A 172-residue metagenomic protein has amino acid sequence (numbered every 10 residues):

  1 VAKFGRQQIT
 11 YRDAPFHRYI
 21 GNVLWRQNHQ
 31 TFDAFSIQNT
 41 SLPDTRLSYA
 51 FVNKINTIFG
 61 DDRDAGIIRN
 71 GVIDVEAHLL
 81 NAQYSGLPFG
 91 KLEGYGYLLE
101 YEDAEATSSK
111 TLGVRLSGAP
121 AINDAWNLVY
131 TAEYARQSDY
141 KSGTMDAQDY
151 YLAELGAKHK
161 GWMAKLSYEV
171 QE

Functional and structural regions predicted by a protein language model:
A2, N22-E172: Signature for the C-terminal beta-barrel architecture of outer-membrane proteins
P15-Y19: Short Pro/Gly-enriched beta-strand edge/turn motifs at strand-loop
